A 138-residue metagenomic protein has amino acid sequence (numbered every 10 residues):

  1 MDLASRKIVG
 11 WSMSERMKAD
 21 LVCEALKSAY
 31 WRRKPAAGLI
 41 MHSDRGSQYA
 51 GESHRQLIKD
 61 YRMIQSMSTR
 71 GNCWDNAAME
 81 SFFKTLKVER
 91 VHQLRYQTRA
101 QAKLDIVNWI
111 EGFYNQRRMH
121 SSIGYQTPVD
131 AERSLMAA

Functional and structural regions predicted by a protein language model:
M1-A138: Charged DNA-binding/catalytic regions of mobile-element recombinases
